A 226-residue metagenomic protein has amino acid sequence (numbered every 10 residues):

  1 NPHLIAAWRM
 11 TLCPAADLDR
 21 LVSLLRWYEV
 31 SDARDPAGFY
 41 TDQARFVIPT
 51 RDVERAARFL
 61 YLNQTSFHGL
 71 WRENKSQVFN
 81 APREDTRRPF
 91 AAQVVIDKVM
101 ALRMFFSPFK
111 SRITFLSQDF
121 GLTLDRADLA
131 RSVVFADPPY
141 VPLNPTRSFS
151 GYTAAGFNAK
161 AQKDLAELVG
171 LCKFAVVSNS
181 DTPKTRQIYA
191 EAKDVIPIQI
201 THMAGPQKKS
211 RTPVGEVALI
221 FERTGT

Functional and structural regions predicted by a protein language model:
N1-P2: Conserved SAM/SAH-binding beta-strand->alpha-helix loop
W8: Conserved SAM-binding loop
L12-F135, P139-F149, L171: SAM-dependent nucleic-acid methyltransferase catalytic core
G151, A155-T226: Long, positively charged, glycine-interspersed low-complexity recognition regions
